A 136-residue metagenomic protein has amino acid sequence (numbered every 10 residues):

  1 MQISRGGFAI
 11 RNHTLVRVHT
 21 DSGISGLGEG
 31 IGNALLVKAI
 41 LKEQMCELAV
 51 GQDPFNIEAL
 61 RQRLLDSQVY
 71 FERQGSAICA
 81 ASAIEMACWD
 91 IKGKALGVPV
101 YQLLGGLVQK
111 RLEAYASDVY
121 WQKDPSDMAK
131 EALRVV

Functional and structural regions predicted by a protein language model:
M1-L27, I31: Structured beta-strand/loop patches that form or line metal/cofactor-binding pockets in enzymes
S4, A77-I78, V119-W121: A generic structural signal for short
G7-I10, G106-V108, V136: Solvent-exposed alpha-helices and their adjacent loops that cap or buttress functional pockets in soluble metabolic
I10, V100, K123-D127: Short secondary-structure boundary/capping elements
H13-L15, A83, R111-E113: Broad gene-expression machinery/nucleic-acid interaction feature
H19-A95: Metal- or metallocofactor-binding catalytic centers and their adjacent structured scaffolds across diverse enzyme
S22, F71, A95-Y120: N-terminal small/glycine-rich loop or linker at the start of catalytic domains across soluble metabolic enzymes
K110-V136: Metal-dependent enolase-superfamily TIM-barrel catalytic cores that perform enediolate-based chemistry
